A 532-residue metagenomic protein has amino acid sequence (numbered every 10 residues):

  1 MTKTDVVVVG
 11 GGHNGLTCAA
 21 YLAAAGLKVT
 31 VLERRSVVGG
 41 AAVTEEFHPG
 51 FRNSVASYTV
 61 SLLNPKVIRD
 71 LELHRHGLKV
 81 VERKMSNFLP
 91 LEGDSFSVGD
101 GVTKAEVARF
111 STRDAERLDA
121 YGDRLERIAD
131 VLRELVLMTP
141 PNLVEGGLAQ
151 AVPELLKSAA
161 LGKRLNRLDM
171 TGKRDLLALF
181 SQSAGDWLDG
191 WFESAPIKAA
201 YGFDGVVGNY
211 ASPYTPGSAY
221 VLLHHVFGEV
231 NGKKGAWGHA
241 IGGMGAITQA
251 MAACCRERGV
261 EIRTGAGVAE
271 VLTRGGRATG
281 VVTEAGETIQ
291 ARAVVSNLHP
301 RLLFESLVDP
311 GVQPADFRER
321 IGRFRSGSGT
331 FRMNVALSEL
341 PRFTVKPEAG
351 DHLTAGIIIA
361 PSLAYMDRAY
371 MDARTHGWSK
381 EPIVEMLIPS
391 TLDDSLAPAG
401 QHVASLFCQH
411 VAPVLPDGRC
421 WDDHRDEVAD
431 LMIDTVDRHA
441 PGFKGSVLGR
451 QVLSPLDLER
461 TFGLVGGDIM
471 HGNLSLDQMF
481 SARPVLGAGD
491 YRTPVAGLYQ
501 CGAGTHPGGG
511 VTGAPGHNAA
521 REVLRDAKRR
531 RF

Functional and structural regions predicted by a protein language model:
M1-V37, A41-A42, V107-R113, R167-M170 (+2 more regions): Structural core of flavin- and non-heme-iron oxidoreductases, emphasizing the beta-strand/alpha-helix scaffold
M1-V6, A24-A25, M479-S481, V485-L486 (+3 more regions): Extreme N-terminal leader/targeting segments of oxidoreductases
T2-A149, H471-L474, N518: N-terminal glycine-rich phosphate/pyrophosphate-binding loop and immediately adjacent elements
A108, G245, R301-S306, S338 (+1 more regions): Conserved FAD/dinucleotide-binding core of flavoprotein oxidoreductases
E126-R258, G265, L464-Q478: Active-site/ligand-binding neighborhood in enzyme catalytic cores
S194, K198-G217, G377-P389, R438 (+1 more regions): A glycine-rich dinucleotide-binding beta-alpha-beta segment and adjacent secondary-structure elements that constitute
H239-I241, V260, G267-A397: Mid-domain catalytic core of redox enzymes that form a hydrophobic substrate pocket/lid adjacent to a catalytic redox
A503-L524: A conserved FAD-binding loop/helix module that cradles the flavin
